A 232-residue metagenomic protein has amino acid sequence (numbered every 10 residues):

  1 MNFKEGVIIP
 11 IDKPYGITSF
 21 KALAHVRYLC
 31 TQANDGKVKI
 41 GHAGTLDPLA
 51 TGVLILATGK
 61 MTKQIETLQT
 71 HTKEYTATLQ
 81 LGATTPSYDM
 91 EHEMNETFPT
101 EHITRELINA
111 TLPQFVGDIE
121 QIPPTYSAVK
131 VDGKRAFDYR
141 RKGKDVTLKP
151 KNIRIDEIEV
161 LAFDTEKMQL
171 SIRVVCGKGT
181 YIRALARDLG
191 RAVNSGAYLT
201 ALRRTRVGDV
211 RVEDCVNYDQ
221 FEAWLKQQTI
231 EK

Functional and structural regions predicted by a protein language model:
M1-K232: Catalytic/RNA-binding core of pseudouridine synthases
